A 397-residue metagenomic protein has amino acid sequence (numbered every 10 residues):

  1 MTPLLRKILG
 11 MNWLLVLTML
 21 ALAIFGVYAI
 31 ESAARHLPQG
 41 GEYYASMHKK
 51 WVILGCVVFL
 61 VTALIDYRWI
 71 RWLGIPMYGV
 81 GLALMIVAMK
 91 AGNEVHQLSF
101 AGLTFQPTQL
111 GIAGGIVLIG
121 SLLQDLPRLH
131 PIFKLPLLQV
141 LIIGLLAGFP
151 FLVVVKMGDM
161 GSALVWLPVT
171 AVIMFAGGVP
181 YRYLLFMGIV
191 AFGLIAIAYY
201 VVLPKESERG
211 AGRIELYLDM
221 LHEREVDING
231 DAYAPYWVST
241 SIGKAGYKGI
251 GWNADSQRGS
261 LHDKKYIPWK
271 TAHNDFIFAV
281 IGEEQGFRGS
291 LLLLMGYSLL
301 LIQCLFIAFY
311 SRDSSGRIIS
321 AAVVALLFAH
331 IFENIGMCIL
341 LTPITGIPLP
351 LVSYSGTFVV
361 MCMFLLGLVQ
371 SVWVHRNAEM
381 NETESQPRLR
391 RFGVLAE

Functional and structural regions predicted by a protein language model:
M1-L17, A21-L22, Y28-G158, A325 (+4 more regions): Membrane-helix boundary/helix-loop-helix interface segments in multi-pass membrane proteins
K50-V58, Q285-I302: Hydrophobic alpha-helical transmembrane segments
I65, L118, K205, R209 (+4 more regions): Transmembrane alpha-helix boundary/anchor motif
I75-L82, L137-V155, M160-V202, A211 (+1 more regions): Hydrophobic alpha-helical segments of polytopic membrane proteins
I86, A171-V172, F328, L366: Hydrophobic residues within the alpha-helical transmembrane core of Major Facilitator Superfamily
V95-L98, F186-S290, S314-G316: Hydrophobic, glycine- and aromatic-enriched re-entrant/interface helices and adjoining loop segments
L292-L294, V352-L365: Small-residue-rich transmembrane alpha-helices that serve as helix-helix interface/gating elements in multipass
I307-T345: Loop-to-helix entry and N-terminal half of a specific, functionally important transmembrane alpha helix in multi-pass
